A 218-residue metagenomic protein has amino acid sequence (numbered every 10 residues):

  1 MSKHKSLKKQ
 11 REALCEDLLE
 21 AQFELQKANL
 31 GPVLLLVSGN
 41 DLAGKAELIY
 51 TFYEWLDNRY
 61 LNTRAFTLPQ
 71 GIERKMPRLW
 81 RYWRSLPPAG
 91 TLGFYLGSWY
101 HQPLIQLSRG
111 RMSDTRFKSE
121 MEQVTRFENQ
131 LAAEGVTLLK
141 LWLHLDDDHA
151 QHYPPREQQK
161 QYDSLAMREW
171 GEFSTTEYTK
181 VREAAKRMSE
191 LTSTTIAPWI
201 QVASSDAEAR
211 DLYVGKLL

Functional and structural regions predicted by a protein language model:
M1-L218: Glycine-rich phosphate-binding loop of ATP-dependent small-molecule kinases
